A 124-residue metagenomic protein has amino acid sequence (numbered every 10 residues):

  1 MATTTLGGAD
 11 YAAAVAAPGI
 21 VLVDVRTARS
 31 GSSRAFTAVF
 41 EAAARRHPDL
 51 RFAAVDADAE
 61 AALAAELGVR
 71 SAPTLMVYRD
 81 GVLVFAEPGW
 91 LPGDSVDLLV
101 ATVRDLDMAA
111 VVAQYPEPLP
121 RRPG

Functional and structural regions predicted by a protein language model:
T3-G7, V25-T27, T37-A62, A72: Thiol-based oxidoreductase modules, predominantly thioredoxin-like and allied folds used for disulfide exchange
T3-I20: A short beta-strand-turn-helix
A13-A14, L63-E66, L99: CheY-like receiver
A16-S30: Short active-site neighborhood of thiol/selenol oxidoreductases, capturing the structured segment around
S33: Conserved phosphotransfer microenvironments
L63-A72, Y78-D80, V84: Structural alpha/beta surface segment adjacent to cysteine/selenocysteine redox centers across thiol/disulfide enzymes
R79-V112: Non-catalytic, surface beta->alpha helical segment in thiol-disulfide oxidoreductase systems
M108-G124: CheY-like receiver
